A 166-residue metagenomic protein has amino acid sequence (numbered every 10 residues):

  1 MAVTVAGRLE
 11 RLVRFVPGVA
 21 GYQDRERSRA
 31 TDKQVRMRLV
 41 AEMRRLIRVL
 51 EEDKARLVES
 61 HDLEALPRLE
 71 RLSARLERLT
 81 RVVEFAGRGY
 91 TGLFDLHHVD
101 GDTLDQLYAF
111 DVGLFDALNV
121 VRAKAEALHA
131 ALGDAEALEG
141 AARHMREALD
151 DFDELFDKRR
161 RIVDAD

Functional and structural regions predicted by a protein language model:
M1-V58: Leu/Val/Ala/Ile-rich N-terminal alpha-helices, chiefly Sec-type signal peptides and the beginnings
V5, H61, A65-R68, T103 (+1 more regions): Residue-level recognition of alpha-helical structural elements
L12, V35, L39-E42, L46 (+5 more regions): Amphipathic alpha-helix face/heptad-repeat signature
Q23, L50-E64, V83-H98, V121-L132 (+1 more regions): Secondary-structure edge/capping motif, primarily at the C-terminal ends of alpha-helices and the immediately following
R27, Q34, S60, P67 (+2 more regions): Primarily heptad-repeat coiled-coil rod domains in cytosolic scaffolding/tethering proteins
A65-A86: Alpha-helical segments in soluble extracytoplasmic regions
L107-D166: Glycine-rich, aromatic-bearing surface loops/beta-hairpins
